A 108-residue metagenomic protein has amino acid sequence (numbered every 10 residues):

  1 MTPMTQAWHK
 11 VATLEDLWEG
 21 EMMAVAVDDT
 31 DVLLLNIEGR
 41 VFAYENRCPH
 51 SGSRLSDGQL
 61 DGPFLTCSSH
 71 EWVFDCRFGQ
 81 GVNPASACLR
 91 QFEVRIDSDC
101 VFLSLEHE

Functional and structural regions predicted by a protein language model:
M1-G62, D75-C76, C88-E108: N-terminal pre-ligand scaffold of iron-sulfur
C48, C67-H70: Short cysteine clusters
P84: Short glycine/proline-centered loop/turn elements that form peptide/ligand docking sites
